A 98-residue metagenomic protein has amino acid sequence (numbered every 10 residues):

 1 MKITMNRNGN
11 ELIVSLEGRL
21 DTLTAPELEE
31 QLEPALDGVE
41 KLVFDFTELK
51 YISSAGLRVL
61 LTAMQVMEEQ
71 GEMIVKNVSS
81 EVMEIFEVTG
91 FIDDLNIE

Functional and structural regions predicted by a protein language model:
K2-I3, P34: Short leucine-rich amphipathic alpha-helices used at interfaces
I3-E29: STAS-typified acidic loop motif
T22-D94: Amphipathic alpha-helical interaction surfaces in cytosolic regulatory modules
N96-E98: Short acidic-hydrophobic, aromatic-tinged amphipathic segments that line or gate anion-handling sites
